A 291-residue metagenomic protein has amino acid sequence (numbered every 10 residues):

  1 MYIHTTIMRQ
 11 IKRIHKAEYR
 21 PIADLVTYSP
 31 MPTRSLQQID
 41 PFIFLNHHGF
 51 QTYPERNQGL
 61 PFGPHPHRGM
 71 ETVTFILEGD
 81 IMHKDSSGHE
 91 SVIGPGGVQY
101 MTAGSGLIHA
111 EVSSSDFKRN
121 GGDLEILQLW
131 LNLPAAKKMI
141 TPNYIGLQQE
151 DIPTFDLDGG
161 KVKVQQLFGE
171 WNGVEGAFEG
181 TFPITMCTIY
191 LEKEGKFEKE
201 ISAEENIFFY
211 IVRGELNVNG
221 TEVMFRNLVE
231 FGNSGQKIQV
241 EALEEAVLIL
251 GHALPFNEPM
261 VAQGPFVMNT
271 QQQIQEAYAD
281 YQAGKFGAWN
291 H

Functional and structural regions predicted by a protein language model:
M1-H291: Jelly-roll (double-stranded beta-helix
